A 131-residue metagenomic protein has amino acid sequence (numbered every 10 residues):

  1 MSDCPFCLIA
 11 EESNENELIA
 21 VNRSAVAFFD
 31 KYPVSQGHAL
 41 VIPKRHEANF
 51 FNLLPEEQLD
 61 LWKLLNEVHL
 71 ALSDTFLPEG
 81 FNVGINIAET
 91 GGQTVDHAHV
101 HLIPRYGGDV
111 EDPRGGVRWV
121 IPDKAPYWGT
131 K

Functional and structural regions predicted by a protein language model:
M1-K131: HIT superfamily nucleotide-processing domains
